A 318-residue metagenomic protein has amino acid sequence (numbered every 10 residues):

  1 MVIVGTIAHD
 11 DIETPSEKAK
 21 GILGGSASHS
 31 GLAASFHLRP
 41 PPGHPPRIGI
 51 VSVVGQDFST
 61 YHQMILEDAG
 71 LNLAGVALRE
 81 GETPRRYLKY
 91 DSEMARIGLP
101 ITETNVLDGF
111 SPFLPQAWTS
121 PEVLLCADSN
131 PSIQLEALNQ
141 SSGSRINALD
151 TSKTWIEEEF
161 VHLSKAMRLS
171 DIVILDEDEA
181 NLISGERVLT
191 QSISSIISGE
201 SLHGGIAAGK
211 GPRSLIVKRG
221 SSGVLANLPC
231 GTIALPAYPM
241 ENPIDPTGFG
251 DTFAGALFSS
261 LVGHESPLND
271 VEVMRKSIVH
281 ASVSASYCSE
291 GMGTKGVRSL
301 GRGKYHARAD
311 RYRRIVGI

Functional and structural regions predicted by a protein language model:
M1-A8, A148: Short, hydrophobic/glycine-enriched beta-strand segments
H9-G21, L38-L125, Q140-G143, H306-I318: Conserved N-terminal subdomain of the carbohydrate kinase-like
S26-P40, L138: Histidine-anchored nucleotide/phosphate-binding helix
L32, R86-K89, G223-N227: Short beta-strand scaffold segments in enzyme catalytic cores
A34, D176, G250: Short, conserved phosphate/pyrophosphate- and ester-handling motifs at nucleotide-, phospho-/glycolipid
T104-G109, T151-E158, Y238: Short gly/ser/thr-rich secondary-structure transition/capping motifs
E122-I196, E200-G205, S222-G223: Conserved beta-alpha-beta core of the PfkB/ribokinase-like small-molecule kinase fold
T190-I318: Conserved phosphate-binding/catalytic region of the ribokinase-like
